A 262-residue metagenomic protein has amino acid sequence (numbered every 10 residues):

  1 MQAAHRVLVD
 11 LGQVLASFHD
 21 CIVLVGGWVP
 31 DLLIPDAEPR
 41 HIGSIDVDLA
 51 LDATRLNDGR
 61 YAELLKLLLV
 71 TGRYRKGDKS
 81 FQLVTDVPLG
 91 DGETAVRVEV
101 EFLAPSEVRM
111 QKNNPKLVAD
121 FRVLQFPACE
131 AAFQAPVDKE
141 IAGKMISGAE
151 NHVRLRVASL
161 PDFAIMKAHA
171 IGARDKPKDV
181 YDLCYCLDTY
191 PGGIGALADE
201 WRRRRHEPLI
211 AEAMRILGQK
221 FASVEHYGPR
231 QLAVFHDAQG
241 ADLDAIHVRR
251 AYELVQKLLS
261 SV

Functional and structural regions predicted by a protein language model:
M1-V262: Compositionally biased terminal segments of proteins
